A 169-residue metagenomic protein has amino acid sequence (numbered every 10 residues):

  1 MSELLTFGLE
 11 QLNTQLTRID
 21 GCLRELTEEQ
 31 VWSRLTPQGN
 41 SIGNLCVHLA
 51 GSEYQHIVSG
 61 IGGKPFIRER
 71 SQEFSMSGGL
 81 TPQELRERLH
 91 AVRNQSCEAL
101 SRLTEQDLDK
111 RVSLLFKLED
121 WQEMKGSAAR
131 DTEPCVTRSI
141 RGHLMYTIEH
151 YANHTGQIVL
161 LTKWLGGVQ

Functional and structural regions predicted by a protein language model:
M1-T6: Basic/polar N-terminal segments that are highly enriched at the extreme N-terminus, encompassing both cleavable
G8, Q15-I19, T81, L85-A99 (+3 more regions): Alpha-helical packing segments of well-folded alpha/beta enzyme cores
L9-N13, Q30-S75, F116-Q169: Short, contiguous alpha-helical
L23-Q30: Long, hydrophobic N-terminal alpha-helical segment
E25, H48-G51, A91: Residues within well-ordered alpha-helical secondary structure of globular protein domains
L100-K110: Proline-centered turn/helix-capping motifs that create local helix->coil transitions or kinks
